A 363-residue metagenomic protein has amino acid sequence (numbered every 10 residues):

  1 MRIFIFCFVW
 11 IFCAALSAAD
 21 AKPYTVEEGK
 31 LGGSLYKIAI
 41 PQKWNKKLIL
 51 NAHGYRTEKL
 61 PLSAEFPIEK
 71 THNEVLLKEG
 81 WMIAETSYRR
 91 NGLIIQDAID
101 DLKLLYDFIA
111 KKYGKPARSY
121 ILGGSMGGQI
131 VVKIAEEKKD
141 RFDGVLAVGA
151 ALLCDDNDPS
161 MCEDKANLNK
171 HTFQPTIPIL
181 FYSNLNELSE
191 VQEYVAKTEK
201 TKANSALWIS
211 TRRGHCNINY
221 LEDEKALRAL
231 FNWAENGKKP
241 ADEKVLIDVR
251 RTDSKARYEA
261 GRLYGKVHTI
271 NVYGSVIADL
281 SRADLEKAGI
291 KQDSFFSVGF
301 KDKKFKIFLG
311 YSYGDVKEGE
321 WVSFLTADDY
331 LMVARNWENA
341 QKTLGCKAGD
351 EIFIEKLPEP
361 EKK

Functional and structural regions predicted by a protein language model:
A19-K47: N-terminal cap/lid segment of alpha/beta-hydrolase-fold proteins
K43-W44, L104-S125, E136-F142: Gly/Ser-rich "nucleophile elbow"/oxyanion-hole loop immediately N-terminal to the catalytic nucleophile in hydrolases
K46-T57: Short beta-strand element of the alpha/beta-hydrolase
S63-I83: Short amphipathic alpha-helix adjacent to the substrate-entry channel of hydrolases
G92-Y113, K133, R228: Alpha/beta-hydrolase active-site loop
D97, T201-R257: C-terminal catalytic histidine-bearing segment of alpha/beta-hydrolase fold enzymes
G144, C154-A206: The feature captures the conserved acid-bearing segment of alpha/beta-hydrolase catalytic domains
T252-R335, Q341-K363: Long, compositionally biased stretches
